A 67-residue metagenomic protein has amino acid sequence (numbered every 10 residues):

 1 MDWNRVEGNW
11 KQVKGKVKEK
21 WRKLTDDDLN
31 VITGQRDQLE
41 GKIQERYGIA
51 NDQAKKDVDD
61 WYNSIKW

Functional and structural regions predicted by a protein language model:
M1-W67: Intrinsically disordered, low-complexity, hydrophilic segments
